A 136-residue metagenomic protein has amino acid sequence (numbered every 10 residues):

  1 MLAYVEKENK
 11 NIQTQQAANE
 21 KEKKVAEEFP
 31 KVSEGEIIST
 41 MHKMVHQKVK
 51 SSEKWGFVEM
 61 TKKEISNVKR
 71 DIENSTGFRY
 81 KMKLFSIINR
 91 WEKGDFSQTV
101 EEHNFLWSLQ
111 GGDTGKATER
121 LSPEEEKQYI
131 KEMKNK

Functional and structural regions predicted by a protein language model:
M1-S52, G56: N-terminal, intrinsically disordered, polar/charged segments of Gram-positive cell-envelope systems that serve as
N9-N11, N19, N67, N74 (+3 more regions): Detector for Asparagine
E22, S52, F85, T118 (+1 more regions): Intrinsically disordered, low-complexity regions
G35-I38, H42, E59, Y80-K83 (+3 more regions): His-enriched metal-coordination microenvironments in redox/metal-binding proteins
T40, M44-F96: Mature extracytoplasmic domains of secretory-pathway proteins
W91-K136: C-terminal amphipathic alpha-helix
